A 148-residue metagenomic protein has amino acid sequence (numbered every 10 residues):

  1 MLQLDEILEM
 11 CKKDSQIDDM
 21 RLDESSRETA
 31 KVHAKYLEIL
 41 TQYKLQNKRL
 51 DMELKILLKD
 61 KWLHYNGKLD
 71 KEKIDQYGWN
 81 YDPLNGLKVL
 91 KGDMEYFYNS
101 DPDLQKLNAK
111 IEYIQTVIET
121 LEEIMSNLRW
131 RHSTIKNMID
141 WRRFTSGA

Functional and structural regions predicted by a protein language model:
M1-A148: Charge-rich amphipathic alpha-helical interaction elements
